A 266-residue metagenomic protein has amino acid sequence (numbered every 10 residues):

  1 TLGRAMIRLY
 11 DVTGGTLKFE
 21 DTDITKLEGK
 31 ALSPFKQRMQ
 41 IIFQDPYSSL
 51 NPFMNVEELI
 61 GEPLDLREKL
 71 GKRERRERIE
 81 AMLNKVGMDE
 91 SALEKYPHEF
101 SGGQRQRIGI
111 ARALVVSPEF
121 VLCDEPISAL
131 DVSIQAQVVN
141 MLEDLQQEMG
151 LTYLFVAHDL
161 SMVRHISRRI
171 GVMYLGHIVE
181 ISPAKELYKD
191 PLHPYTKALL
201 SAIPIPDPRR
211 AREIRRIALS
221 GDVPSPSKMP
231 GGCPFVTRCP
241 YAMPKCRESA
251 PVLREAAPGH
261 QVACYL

Functional and structural regions predicted by a protein language model:
I7: Helix-to-loop junction immediately C-terminal to a conserved catalytic motif
G15-D23: Conserved ABC transporter NBD signature motif
T22-D23, R73-S91, L200-S201: Conserved ABC ATPase "signature" region
I24-Q40, L66, E186-P191, P224-P230: ABC ATPase NBD coupling module
E90, P183-Y265: Charged, flexible cofactor/metal-binding loops and thiol motifs
V115-E119: A short, proline-enriched helix->beta-strand linker immediately N-terminal to the Walker B motif in ABC-type P-loop
P126, L130, I134-R212: P-loop NTP-binding/switch modules centered on Walker-like glycine-rich loops
